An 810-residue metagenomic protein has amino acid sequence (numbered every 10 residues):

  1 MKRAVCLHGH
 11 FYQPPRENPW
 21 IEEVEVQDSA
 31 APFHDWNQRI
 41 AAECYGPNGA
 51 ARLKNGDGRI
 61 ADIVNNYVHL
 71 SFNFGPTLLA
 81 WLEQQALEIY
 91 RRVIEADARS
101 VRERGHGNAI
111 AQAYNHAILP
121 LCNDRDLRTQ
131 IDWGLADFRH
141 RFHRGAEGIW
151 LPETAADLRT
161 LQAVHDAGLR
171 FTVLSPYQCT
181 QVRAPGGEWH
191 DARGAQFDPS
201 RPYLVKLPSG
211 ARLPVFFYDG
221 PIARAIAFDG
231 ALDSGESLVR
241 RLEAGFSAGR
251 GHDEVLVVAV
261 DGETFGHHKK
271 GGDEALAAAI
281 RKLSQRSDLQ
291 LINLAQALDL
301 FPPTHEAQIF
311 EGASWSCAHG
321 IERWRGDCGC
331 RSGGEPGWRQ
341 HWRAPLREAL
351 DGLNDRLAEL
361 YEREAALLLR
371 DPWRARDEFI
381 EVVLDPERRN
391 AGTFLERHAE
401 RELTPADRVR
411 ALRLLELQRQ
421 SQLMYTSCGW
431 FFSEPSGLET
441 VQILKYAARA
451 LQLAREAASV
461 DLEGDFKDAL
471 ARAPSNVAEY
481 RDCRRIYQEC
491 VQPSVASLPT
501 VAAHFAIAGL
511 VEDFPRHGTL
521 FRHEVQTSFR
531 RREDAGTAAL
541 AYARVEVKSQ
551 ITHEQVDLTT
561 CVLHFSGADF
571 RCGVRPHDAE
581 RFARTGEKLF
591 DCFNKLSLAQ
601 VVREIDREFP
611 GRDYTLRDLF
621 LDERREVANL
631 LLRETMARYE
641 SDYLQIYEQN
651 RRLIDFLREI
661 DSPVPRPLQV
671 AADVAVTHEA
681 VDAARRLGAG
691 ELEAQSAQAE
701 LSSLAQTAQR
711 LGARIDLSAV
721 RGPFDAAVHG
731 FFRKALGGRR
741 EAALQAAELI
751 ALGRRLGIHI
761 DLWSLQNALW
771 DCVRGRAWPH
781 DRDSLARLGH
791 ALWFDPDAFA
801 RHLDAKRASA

Functional and structural regions predicted by a protein language model:
K2-N55, P76-T77, D191-A223, D229-V511 (+5 more regions): Active-site and substrate-binding clefts of carbohydrate-active enzymes
A4-G9, Q13-R125, T129-Q130, H143 (+4 more regions): Short, well-structured secondary-structure segments
V64, L82-A86, H165, Y177-C179 (+2 more regions): Extended, Lys/Arg-enriched charged tracts that mediate electrostatic binding to polyanionic substrates
R91-N108, D132, R144, H165-P208 (+2 more regions): Acidic, His- and aromatic-enriched active-site or binding-groove loops in soluble protein domains that engage sugars
C122, T180-W189, A225-I226, P303: Short, charged, surface-exposed secondary-structure boundary motifs
E153-T160, C179-R183, L298-P302: Beta-rich nucleic-acid/ligand-interaction surfaces
L653-A810: Extended alpha-helical scaffold segments
